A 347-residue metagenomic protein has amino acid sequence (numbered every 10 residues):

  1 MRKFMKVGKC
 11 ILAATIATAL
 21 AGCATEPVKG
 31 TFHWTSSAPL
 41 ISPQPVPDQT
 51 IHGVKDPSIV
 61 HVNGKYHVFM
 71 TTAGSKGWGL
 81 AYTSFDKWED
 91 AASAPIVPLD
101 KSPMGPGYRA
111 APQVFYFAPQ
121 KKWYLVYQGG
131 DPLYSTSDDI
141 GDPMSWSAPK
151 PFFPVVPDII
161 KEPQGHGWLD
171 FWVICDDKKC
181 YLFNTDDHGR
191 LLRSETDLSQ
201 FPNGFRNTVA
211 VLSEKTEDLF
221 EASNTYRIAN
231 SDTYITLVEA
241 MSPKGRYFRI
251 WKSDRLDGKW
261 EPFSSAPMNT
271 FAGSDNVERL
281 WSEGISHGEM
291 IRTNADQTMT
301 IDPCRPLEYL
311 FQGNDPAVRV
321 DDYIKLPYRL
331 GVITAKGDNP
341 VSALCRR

Functional and structural regions predicted by a protein language model:
R2-L12: Bacterial N-terminal signal peptides that target proteins for export
I11-A19: Bacterial N-terminal signal peptides
C23-D170, I174-A222, R227-L280, N294-R347: Beta-rich carbohydrate-recognition and catalytic domains
G284: Conserved glycosyltransferase catalytic-site signature
H287: Active-site pocket scaffolds in enzymes
